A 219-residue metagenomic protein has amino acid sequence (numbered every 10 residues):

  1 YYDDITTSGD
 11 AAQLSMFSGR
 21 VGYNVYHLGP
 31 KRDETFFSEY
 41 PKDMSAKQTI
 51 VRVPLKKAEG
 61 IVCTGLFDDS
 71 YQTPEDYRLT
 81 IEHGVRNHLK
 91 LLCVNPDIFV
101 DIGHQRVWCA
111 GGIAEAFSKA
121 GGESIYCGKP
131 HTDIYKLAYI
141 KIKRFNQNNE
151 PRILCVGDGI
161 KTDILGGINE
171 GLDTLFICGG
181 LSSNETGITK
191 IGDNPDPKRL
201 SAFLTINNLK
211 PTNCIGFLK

Functional and structural regions predicted by a protein language model:
Y1-K219: Asp-based, Mg2+/Mn2+-dependent phosphohydrolase catalytic module
